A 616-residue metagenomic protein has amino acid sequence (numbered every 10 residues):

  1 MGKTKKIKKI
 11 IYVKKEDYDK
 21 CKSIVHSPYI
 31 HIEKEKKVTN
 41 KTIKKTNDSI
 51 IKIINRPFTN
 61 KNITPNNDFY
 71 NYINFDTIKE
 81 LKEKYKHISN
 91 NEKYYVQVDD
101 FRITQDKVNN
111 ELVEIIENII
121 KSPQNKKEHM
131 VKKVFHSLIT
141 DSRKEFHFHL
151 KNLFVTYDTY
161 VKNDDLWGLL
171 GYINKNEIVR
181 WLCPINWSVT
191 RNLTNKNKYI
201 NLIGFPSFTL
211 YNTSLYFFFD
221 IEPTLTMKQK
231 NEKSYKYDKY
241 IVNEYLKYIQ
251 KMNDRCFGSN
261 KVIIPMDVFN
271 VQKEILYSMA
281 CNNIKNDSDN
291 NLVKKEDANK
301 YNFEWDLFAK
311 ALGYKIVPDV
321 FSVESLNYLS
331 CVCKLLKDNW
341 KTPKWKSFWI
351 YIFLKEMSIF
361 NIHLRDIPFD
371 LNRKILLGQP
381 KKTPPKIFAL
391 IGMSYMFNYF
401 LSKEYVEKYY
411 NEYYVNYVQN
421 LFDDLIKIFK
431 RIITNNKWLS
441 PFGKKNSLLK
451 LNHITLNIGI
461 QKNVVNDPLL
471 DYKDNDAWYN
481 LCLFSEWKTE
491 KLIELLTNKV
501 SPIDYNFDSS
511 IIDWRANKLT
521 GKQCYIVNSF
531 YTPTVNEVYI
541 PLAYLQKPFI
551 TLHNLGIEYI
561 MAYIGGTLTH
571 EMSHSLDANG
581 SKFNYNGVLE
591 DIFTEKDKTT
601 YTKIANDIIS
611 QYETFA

Functional and structural regions predicted by a protein language model:
M1-K8, Y12-K45: Compositionally biased low-complexity segments enriched in polar/charged residues
K45, S89, V268, K295-A298 (+7 more regions): Intrinsically disordered, low-complexity linker/terminal regions across diverse proteins
K45-D106: Extracellular/luminal recognition modules and glycoprotein regions
I63-N66, Y70, N109, V113 (+7 more regions): Extracytoplasmic/secreted envelope proteins and their assembly/folding machinery, especially bacterial periplasmic
D68, K198-L202, N528, N536-V538: Beta-sheet entry/capping signal
I73, F205, L542: Pocket-edge structural micro-motifs
T77-E80, L276-K285, I454-V465, S575: Secretory-pathway/luminal and periplasmic proteins that interact with or process carbohydrate-rich
Q105-L425, Q461, K473-D474, W478-Y479 (+2 more regions): Noncatalytic, helix-rich "gating/capping" subdomain that lines the substrate-entry/channel surface of large enzyme
